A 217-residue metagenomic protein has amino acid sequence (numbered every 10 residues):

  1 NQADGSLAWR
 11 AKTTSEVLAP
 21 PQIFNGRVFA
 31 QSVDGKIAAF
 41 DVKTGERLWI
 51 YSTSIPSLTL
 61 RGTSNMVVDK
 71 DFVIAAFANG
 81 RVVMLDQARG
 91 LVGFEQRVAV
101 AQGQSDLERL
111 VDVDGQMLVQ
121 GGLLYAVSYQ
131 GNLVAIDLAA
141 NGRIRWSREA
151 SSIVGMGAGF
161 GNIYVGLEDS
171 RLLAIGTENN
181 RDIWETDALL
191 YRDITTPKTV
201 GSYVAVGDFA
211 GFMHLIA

Functional and structural regions predicted by a protein language model:
Q2, F24, F29, A38: Mobile, glycine-rich extracellular loop/lid and propeptide segments that shape or gate substrate/ligand access
Q2-D4, D41-G45, D86-G90, D137-N141 (+2 more regions): Short loop/turn segments that connect beta-strands within beta-propeller blades
L7-F24, R47-K70, F94-V119, R143-G159 (+1 more regions): Extracytoplasmic beta-rich repeat domains
S32-V33, F77-A78, S128-Y129, L167-E168 (+1 more regions): Structural signature of WD-repeat beta-propellers
A38, V83, V134, L173-A174 (+1 more regions): WD40 beta-propeller blade core
G80-A126, G131, L138: Acidic, glycine-rich loop-and-beta core segments that form the ion-binding/anion-interacting portion of active sites
V165, S170-L172, T177, D182-A217: C-terminal soluble interaction/assembly domains
